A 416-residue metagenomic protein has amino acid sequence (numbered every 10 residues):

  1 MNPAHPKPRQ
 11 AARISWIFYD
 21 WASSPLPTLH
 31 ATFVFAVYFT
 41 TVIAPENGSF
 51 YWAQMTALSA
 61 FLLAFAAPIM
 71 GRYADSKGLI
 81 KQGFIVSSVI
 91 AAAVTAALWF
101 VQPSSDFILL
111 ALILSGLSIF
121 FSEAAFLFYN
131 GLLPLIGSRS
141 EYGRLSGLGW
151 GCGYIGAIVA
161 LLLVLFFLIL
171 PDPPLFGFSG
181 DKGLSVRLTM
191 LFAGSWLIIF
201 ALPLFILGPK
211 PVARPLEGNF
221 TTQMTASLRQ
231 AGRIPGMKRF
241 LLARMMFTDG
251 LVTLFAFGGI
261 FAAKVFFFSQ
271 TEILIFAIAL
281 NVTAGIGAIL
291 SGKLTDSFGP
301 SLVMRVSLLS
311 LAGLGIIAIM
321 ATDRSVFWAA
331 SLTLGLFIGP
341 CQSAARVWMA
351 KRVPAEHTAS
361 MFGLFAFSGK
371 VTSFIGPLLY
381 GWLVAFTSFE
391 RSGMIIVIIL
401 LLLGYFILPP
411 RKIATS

Functional and structural regions predicted by a protein language model:
N2-I14, P209-L242: Juxtamembrane intracellular "pre-TM" segments in multi-pass secondary transporters
P6-A60, K238-A243, F247-S269, I273-F276: Helix-loop boundary and gating motifs at the non-cytosolic
F65-L79, G287-P300, V384: Helix-to-loop junctions at the C-terminal end of transmembrane segments in multipass secondary transporters
Q82-A97, L302-I317: Structural signature of the two symmetry-related core transmembrane helices
V94, D106-A125, V326-P340: Hydrophobic core of transmembrane alpha-helices in multi-pass small-molecule transporters, especially MFS/SLC-type
W99, W196-L207, I395-S416: Multi-pass alpha-helical transporter architecture, strongest for 12-TM Major Facilitator/SLC carriers used
A124-G137, P340-V353: Intracellular juxtamembrane helix-capping segments at the cytosolic ends of symmetry-related transmembrane helices
L168-S195, W382-L401: A membrane-interface helix-boundary motif in multi-pass transporters
